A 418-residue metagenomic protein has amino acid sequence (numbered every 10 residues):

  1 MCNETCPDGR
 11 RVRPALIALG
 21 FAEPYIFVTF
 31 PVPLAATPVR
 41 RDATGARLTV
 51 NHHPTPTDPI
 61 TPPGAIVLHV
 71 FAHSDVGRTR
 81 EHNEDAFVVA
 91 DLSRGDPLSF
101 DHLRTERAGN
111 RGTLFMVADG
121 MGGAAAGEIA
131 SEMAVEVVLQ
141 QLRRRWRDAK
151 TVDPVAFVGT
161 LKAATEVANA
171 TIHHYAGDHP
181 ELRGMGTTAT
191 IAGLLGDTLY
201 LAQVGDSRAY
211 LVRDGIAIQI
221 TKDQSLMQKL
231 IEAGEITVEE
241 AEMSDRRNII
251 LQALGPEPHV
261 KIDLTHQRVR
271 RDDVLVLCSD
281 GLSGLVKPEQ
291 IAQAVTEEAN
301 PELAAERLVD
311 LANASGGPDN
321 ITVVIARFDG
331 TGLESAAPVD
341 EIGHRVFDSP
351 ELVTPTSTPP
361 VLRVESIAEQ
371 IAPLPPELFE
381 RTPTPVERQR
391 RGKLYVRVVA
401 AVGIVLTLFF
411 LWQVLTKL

Functional and structural regions predicted by a protein language model:
P7, L16-L19, L34, L48: Leucine-biased recognition of intrinsically disordered, low-complexity hydrophobic segments
G9-V12, R40: Intrinsically disordered, low-complexity cationic segments
R11-A18, Y25: Intrinsically disordered, low-complexity segments enriched in serine/threonine/proline/glycine and often basic
Y25-L418: PP2C/PPM-type serine/threonine phosphatase catalytic domain
